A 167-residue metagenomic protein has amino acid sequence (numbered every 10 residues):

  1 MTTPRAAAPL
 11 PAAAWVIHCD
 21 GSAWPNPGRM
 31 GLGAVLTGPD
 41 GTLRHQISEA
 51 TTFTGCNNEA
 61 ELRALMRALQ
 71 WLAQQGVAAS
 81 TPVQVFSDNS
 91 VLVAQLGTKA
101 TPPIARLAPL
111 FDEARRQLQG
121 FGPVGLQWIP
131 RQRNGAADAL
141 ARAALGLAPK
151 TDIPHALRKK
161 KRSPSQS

Functional and structural regions predicted by a protein language model:
M1-W15, T42-T51, G76-T81, Q95 (+3 more regions): Intrinsically disordered, low-complexity regions
T2-E59, Q70-A73: RNase H-like nuclease fold core
S22-N26, M66-L147: RNase H catalytic domain
E61, L65: Short, conserved alpha-helix that lines the donor NDP-sugar binding/gating region of sugar-transfer enzymes
